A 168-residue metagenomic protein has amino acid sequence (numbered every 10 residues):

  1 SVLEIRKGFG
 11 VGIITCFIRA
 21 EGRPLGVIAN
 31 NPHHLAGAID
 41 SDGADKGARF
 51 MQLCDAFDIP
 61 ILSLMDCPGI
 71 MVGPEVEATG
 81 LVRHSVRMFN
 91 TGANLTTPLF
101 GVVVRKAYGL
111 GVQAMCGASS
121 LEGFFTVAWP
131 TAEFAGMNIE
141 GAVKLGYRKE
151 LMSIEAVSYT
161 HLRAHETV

Functional and structural regions predicted by a protein language model:
S1-R163: Ligand-binding clefts of soluble mixed alpha/beta catalytic domains
A164-V168: A short, hydrophobic C-terminal helix/tail in secreted or cell-surface proteins
